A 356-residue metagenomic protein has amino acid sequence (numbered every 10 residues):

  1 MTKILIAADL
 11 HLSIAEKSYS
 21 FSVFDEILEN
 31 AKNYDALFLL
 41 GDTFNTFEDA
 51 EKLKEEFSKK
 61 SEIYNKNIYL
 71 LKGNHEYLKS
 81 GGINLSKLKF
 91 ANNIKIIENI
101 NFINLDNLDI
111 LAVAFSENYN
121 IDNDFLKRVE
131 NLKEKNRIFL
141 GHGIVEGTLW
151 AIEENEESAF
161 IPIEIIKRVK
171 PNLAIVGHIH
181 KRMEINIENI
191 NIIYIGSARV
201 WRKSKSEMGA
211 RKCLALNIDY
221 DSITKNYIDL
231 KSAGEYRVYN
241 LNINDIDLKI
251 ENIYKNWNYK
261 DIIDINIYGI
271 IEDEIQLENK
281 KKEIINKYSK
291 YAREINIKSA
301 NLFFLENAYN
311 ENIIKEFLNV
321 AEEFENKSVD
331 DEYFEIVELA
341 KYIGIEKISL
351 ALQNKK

Functional and structural regions predicted by a protein language model:
M1-E56, K60, D124, K133-K135 (+2 more regions): N-terminal active-site segment of His-dependent metallophosphoesterases
M1-L5, F102-A112, L132-I138, I187-I192 (+2 more regions): Beta-strand-turn-beta hairpins that frame and shape the catalytic cleft of phosphate-ester-processing enzymes
I6-A8, A36-D42, N67-S80, K95-N99 (+4 more regions): Active-site neighborhood of phospho(di)ester-bond hydrolases with catalytic His/Asp-centered motifs
A15-Y19, G41-K60, K72, Y77-N92 (+2 more regions): Metal-dependent catalytic neighborhoods of phosphoester/phosphodiester hydrolases
F21-S22, E51-S58, L126, E154-I163 (+1 more regions): Charged helix-capping and loop-helix junction motifs
Y69, E76-E164, S197: Conserved catalytic scaffold of divalent metal-dependent phosphoesterases
E154-Y220: Conserved beta-sheet core of the metallophosphoesterase superfamily
I218-K356: Accessory, non-catalytic peripheral segments of nucleic-acid enzymes
